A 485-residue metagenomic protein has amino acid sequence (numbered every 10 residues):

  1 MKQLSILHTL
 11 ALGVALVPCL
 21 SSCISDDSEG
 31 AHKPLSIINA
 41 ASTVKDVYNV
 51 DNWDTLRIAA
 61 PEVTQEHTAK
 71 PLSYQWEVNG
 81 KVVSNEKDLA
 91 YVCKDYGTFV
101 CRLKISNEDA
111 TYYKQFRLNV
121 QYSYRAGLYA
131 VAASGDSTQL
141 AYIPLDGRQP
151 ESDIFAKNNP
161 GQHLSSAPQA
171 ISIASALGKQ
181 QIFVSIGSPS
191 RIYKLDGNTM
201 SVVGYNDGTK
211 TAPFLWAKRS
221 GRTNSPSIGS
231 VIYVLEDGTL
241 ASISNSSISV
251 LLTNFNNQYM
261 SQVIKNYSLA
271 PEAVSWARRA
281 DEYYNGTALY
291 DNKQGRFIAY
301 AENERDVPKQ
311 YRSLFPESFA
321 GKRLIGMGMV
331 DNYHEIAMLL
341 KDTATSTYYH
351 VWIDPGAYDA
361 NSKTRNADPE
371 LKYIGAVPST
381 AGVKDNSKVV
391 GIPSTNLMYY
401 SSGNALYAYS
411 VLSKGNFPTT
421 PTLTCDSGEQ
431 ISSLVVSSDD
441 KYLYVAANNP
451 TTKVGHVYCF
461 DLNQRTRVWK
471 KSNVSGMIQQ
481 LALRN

Functional and structural regions predicted by a protein language model:
M1-V50, E108-S123, L128: Bacterial Sec-dependent N-terminal signal peptides
N49-H67: A short beta-strand segment in extracellular, disulfide-stabilized domains
P71-C93: Surface-exposed, flexible coil segments in extracellular/virion-facing regions
C101-L103: Hydrophobic/tyrosine-rich beta-strand signature of extracellular beta-sandwich/beta-rich modules, prominently
A133-T138, S188-R191, G238-L240, Q294-G295 (+3 more regions): Short glycine/acidic-enriched loop and turn motifs that connect beta-strands
G204-S402: Acidic, serine/threonine- and glycine-rich low-complexity intrinsically disordered segments that serve as flexible
P378-P450: Loop/turn-rich, solvent-exposed surfaces of beta-rich toroidal or solenoidal domains
A446-N485: Blade-level signature of beta-propeller repeat domains, shared across WD40, Kelch, NHL, RCC1 and BNR/Asp-box propellers
